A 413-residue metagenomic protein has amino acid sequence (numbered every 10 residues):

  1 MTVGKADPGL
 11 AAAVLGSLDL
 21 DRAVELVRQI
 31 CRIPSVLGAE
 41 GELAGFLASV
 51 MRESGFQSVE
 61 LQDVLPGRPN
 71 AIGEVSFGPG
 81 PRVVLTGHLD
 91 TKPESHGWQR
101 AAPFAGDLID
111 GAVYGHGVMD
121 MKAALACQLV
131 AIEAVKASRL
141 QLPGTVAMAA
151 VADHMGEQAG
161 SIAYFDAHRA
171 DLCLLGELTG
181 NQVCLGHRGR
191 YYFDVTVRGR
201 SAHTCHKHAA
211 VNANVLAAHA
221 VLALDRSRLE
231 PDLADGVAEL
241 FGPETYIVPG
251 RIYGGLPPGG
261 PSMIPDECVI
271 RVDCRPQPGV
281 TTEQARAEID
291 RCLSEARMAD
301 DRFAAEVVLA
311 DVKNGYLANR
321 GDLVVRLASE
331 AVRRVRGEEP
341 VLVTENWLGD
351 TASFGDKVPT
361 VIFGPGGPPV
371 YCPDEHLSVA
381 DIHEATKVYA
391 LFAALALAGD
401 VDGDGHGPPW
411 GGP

Functional and structural regions predicted by a protein language model:
M1-A11, L18, D194-P413: Metal-dependent amide/peptide-bond hydrolase catalytic core, centered on the "pita-bread" metallohydrolase fold
T2-E94, E267-R271, A285-E288, V379-D381 (+1 more regions): N-terminal helical capping/dimerization or prosegment-like subdomains of hydrolases acting on amide or phosphate bonds
E60, V84, A147-A149, E306: A structural signal for isolated positions on well-ordered beta-strands in alpha/beta enzyme cores
L65-R68, E157, G180-N181, E345-L348: Short acidic loop-to-helix transition motifs that present clustered carboxylates
R82-A147, D381-E384: Active-site metal-coordination/substrate-binding segment of hydrolases, especially metallo-dependent peptidases
T86-H88, A149-V151, L174-E177, T196-R198 (+1 more regions): Short beta-strand segments
E94-I109, L185-T196, E330, V361: Acidic-glycine-rich active-site phosphate/pyrophosphate-binding loop
M121-R188, Y192, L397, G412: Acidic/histidine-rich catalytic neighborhood of metal-dependent amide-processing enzymes
